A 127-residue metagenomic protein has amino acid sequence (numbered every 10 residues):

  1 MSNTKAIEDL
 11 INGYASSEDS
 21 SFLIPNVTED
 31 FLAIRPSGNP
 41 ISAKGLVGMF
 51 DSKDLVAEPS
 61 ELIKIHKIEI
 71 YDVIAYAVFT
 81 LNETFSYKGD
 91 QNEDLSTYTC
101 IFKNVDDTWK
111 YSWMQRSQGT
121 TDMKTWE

Functional and structural regions predicted by a protein language model:
T4-A6, S20-Y71: A solvent-exposed, acidic/Ser-Thr-rich amphipathic alpha-helical stretch
E8-A15: Amphipathic alpha-helical repeat scaffolds
S42-A43, K88, K110-W113: C-terminal and inter-domain tail/linker signature
S60-I63, V78-T80, E93-Y98: Short, surface-exposed coil-to-beta transition loops
D72-E83: A short hydrophobic beta-strand element
T84-E93: Short, cysteine-centered beta-strand-loop-beta hairpins and adjacent loop/turn segments enriched in charged/polar
L95-T125: Short beta-strand edge/turn micro-motifs at domain boundaries
